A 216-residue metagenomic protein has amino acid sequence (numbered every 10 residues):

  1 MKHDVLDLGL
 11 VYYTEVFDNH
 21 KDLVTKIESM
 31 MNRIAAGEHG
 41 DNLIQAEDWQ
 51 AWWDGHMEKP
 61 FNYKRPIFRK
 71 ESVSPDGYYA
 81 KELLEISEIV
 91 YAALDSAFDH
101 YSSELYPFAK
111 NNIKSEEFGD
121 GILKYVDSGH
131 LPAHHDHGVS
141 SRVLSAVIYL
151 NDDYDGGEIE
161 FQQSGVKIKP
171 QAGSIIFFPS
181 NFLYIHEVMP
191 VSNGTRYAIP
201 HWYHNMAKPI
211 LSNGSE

Functional and structural regions predicted by a protein language model:
M1-F108: Non-heme Fe(II)/2-oxoglutarate
E15, G121, S145-I148: Conserved, well-structured core segments
A92, F108-E116, D120-K124: Acidic, glycine-rich loop-and-strand cores that form catalytic or ligand-binding grooves in diverse globular domains
Y106-A109, A133-H135: Short secondary-structure capping micro-motifs at structural edges
F118-D120, L144, Y197: Change "...and in nucleic-acid phosphodiester-cleaving endonucleases..." to "...and in nucleic-acid processing enzymes
I122-G138: Conserved short histidine dyad/triad with adjacent acidic residue
H137-D152: Short beta-strand/loop turn elements enriched in aromatics
R142, D153-E216: Catalytic core of Fe(II)/2-oxoglutarate
